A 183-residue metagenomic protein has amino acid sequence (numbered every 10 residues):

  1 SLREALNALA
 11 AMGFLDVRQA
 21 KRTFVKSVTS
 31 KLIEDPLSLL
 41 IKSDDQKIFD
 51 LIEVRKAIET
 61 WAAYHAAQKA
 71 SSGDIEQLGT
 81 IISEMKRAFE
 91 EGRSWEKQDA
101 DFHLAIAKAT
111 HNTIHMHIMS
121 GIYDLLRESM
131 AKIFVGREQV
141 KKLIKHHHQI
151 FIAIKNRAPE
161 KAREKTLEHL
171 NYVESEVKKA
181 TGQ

Functional and structural regions predicted by a protein language model:
S1-I58, Y64, Q183: Short linear motifs at protein or domain termini
K31, D45, K56, E76-G79 (+1 more regions): Amphipathic alpha-helical repeat elements characteristic of tetratricopeptide repeat
K42-F49, A66-K69, K86-E90, T110-H111 (+1 more regions): A ubiquitous short alpha-helical element
A57-A70, A105-H111: Helix-loop "lid/cap" segments that line or gate small-molecule binding pockets
A63-R93: Exposed, interaction-prone assembly regions rather than primary DNA-binding/catalytic cores
G79-R87, S94-K97, D101-H103, H117 (+1 more regions): C-terminal all-alpha effector/ligand-binding and dimerization domain of prokaryotic HTH-type transcriptional repressors
I114: A conserved beta-strand->loop->alpha-helix hinge within the catalytic CA
